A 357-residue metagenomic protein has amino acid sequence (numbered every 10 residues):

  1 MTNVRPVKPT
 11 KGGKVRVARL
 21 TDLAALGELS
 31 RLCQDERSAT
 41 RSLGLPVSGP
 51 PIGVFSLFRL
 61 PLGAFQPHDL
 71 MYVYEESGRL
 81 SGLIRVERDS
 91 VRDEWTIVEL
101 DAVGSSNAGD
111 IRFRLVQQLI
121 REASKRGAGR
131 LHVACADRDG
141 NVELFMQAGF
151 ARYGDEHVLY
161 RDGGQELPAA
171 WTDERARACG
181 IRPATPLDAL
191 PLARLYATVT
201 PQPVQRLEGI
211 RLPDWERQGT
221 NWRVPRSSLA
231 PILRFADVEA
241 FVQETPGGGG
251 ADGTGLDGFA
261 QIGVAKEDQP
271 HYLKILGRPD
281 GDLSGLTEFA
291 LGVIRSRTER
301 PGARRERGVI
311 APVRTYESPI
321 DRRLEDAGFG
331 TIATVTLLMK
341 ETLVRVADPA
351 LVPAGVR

Functional and structural regions predicted by a protein language model:
K14-T40, C179-L207: A short beta-loop-alpha structural element at the N-terminal edge of CoA-dependent acyl/N-acetyltransferase catalytic
S38-M71, L207-V238: Active-site rim helix/loop that mediates acceptor-substrate recognition in acyltransferases
H68-G82, N221-A260: Conserved beta-hairpin
E87-S90, V98-D110, Y272-T287: A short, internal acetyl-CoA/4′-phosphopantetheine-binding micro-motif in the GNAT/acyltransferase core
N107-A123, Q147, D282-T298: Conserved acetyl-CoA-binding loop-helix of GNAT-fold acetyltransferases
A123-A136, R300-R314: Conserved GNAT acetyl-CoA-binding A-motif
A134, A151-Q165, G330-E341: Conserved catalytic-core motifs of GNAT/GCN5-like acyltransferases
D137-G154, R314-A333: Conserved active-site alpha-helix within GNAT-family acetyltransferase domains
